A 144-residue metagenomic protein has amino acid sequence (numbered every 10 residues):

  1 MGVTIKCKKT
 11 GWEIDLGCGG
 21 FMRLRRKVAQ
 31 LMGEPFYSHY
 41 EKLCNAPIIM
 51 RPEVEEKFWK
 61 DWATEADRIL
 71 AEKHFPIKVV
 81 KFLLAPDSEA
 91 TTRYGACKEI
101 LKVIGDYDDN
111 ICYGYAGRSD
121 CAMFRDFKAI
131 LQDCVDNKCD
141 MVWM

Functional and structural regions predicted by a protein language model:
M1-M144: Acidic (Asp/Glu-rich) sequence patches and key acidic residues that form negatively charged surfaces used
